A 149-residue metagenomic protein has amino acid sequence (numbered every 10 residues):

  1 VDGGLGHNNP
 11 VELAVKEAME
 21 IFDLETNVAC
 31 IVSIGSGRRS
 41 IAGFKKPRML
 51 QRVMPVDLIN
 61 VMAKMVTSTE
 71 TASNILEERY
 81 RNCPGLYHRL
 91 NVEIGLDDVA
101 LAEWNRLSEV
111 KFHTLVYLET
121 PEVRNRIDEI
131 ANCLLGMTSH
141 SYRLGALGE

Functional and structural regions predicted by a protein language model:
V1-E149: Conserved catalytic cores and adjacent C-terminal regulatory segments of lipid-metabolizing esterases/lipases
